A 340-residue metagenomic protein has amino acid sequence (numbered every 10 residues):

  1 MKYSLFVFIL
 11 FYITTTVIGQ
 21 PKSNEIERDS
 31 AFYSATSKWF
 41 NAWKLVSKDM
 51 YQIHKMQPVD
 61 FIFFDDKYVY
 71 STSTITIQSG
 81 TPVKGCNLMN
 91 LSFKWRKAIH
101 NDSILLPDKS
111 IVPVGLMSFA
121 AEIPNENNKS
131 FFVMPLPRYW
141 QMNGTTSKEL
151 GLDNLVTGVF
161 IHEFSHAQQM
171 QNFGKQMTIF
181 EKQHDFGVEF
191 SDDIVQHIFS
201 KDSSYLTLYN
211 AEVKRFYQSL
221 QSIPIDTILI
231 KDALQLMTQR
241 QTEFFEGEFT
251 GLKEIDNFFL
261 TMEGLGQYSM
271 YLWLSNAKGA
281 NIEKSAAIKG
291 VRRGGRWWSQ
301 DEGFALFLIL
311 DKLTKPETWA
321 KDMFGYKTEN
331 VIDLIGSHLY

Functional and structural regions predicted by a protein language model:
M1, T318-Y340: Beta/coil-rich, acidic/histidine-enriched accessory regions frequently appended to metallopeptidases
M1-N24: Bacterial Sec-dependent N-terminal signal peptides
Q20-N101, G266: N-terminal mature-domain "stem" immediately C-terminal to a signal peptide or N-terminal signal-anchor/transmembrane
L88-D153: Active-site scaffold of zinc-dependent metalloenzymes
T145-L155, F249-F259, V291-R296: Second-shell loop/turn segments in exported
G158-Q171: Active-site recognition of the HExxH zinc-binding catalytic motif
Q171-L252, D256-N281, G303, L310 (+1 more regions): Post-HExxH zinc-binding segment in Zn-dependent metallohydrolases
G290-Y326: Extended amphipathic alpha-helical segments with heptad-repeat/coiled-coil character used for oligomerization, fusion
